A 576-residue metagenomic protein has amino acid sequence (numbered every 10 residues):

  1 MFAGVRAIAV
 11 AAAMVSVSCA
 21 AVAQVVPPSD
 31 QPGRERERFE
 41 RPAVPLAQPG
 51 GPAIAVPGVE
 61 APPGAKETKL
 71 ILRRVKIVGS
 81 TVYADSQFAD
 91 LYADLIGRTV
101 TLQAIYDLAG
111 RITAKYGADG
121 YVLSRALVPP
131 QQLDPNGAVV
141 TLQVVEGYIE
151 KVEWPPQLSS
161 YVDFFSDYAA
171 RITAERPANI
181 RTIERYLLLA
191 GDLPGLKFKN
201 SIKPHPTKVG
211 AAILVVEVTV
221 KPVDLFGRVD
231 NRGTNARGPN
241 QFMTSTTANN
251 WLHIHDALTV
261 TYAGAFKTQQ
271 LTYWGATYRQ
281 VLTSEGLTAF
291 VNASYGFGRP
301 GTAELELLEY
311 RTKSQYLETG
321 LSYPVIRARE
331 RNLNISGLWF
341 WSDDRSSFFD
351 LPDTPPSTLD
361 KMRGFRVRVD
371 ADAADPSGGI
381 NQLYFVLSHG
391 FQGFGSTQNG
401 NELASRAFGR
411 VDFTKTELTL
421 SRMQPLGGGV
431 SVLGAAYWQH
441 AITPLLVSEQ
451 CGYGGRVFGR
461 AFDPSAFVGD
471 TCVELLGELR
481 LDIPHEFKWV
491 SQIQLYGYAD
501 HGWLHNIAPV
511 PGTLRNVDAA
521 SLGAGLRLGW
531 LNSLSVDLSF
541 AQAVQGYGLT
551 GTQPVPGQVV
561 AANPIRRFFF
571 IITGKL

Functional and structural regions predicted by a protein language model:
Q24-G233, A263-T272, A276, T416 (+2 more regions): Periplasmic polypeptide-binding modules associated with outer-membrane biogenesis and secretion
F198, V223-L225, L252-L258, S284-F290 (+6 more regions): Repeated loop/turn-to-beta-strand initiation elements of outer-membrane beta-barrel proteins
I202, G227-N231, T244, L258-G264 (+9 more regions): Transmembrane beta-barrel strands of outer-membrane/channel proteins
G210, G238-F242, Q270-W274, K313-L317 (+6 more regions): Residues that define the transmembrane beta-barrel architecture of outer-membrane proteins
T246, L528, V560-L576: Outer-membrane beta-barrel "beta-signal"
A248-N250, Q280-L282, Y323-V325, A371-D375 (+5 more regions): Residue-level signature of outer-membrane beta-barrel architecture
Q269-A373: Transmembrane beta-barrel wall of Gram-negative outer-membrane proteins
R345-T513, L549-A561, I572-K575: C-terminal outer-membrane beta-barrel translocator/porin domains of Gram-negative envelope proteins and their
